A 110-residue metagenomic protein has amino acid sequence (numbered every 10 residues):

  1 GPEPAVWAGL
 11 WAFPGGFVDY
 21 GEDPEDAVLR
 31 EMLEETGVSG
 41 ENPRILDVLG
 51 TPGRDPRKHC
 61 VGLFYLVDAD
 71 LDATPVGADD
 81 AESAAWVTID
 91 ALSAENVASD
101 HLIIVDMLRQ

Functional and structural regions predicted by a protein language model:
G1-A12, G40, R44, V67-A69: N-terminal strand-loop-strand
F17-E41, L49-I103: Unchanged
L102-Q110: Charged phosphate-binding loop/patch that engages nucleotide di/tri-phosphates or the phosphate backbone of nucleic
